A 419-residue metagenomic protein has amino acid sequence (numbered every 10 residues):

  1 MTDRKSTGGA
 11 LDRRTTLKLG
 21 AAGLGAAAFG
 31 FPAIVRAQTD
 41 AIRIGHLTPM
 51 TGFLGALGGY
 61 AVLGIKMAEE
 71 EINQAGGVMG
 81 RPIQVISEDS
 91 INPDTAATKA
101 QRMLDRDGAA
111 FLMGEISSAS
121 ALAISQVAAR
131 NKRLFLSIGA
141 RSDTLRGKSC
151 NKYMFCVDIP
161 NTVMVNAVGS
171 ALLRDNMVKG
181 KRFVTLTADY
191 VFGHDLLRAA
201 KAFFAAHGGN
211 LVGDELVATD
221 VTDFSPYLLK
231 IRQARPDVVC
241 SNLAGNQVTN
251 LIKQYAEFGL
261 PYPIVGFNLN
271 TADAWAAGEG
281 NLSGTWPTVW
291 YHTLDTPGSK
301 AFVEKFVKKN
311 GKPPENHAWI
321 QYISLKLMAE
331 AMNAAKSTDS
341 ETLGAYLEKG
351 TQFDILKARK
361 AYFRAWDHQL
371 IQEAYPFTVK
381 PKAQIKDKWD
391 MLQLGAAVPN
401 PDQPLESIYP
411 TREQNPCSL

Functional and structural regions predicted by a protein language model:
T2-T7, L11-A21, F29-L419: Extracytosolic ligand-binding ectodomains
